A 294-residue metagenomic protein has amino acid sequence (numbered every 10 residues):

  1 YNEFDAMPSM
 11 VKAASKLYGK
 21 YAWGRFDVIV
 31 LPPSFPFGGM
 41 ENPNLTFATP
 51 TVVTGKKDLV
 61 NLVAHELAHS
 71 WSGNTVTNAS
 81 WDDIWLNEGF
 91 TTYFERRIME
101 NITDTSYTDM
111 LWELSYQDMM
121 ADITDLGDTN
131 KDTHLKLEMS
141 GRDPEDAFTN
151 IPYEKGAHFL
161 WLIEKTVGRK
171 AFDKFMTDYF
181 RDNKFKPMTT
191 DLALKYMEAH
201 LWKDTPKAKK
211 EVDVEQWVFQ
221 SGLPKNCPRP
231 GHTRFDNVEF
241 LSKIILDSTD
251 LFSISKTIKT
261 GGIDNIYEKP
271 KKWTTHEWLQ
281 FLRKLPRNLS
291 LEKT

Functional and structural regions predicted by a protein language model:
Y1-K243: Hydrophobic alpha-helical and helix-loop surface patches within well-folded domains that function as non-catalytic
Y116, V218-T294: Long, His/Glu/Asp-enriched segments that create or flank divalent metal/ion-associated functional microenvironments
